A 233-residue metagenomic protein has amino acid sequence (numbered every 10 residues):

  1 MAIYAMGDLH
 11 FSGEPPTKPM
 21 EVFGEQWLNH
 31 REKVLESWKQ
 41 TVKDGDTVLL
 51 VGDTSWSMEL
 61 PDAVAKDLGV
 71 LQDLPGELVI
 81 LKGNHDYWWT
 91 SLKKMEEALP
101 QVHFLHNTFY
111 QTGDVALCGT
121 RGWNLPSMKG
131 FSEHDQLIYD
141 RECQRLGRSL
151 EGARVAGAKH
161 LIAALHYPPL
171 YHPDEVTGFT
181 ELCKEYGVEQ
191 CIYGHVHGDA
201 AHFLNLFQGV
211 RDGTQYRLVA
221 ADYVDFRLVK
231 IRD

Functional and structural regions predicted by a protein language model:
A2, P15-T112, E175-V188, L206 (+1 more regions): Core catalytic region of metal-dependent phosphoesterases/phosphodiesterases, especially metallo-beta-lactamase-like
A2-D8: Short, hydrophobic/glycine-enriched beta-strand segments
D8, G119-G122, V219-A221, D233: Active-site donor-binding loop signature of nucleotide-sugar glycosyltransferases
D8, G52-D53, G83-N84, H166 (+1 more regions): Active-site glycine-centered loops adjacent to acidic/histidine catalytic or metal-binding residues that shape
L9-P16, S37, T41, M58 (+2 more regions): Conserved catalytic scaffold of divalent metal-dependent phosphoesterases
T47, H160-I162, Q190: Short, Asp-centered acidic motifs that coordinate Mg2+ and/or phosphate in catalytic or ligand-binding sites
E189-L204, Y223, R227: Short, flexible loop segments at boundaries between secondary-structure elements
G213-D233: Short, basic/aromatic-enriched C-terminal tail that caps enzymatic domains
